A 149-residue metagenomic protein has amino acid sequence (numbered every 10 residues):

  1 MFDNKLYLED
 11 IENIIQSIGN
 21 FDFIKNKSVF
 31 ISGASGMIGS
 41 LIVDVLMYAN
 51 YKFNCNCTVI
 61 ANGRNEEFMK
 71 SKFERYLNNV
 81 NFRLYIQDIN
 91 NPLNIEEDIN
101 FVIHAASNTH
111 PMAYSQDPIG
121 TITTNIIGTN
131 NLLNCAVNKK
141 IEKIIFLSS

Functional and structural regions predicted by a protein language model:
M1-F101: N-terminal Rossmann/SDR dinucleotide-binding element
N26, S71, S115-Q116, T123 (+1 more regions): Phosphate-coordinating loops and pocket residues in cytosolic domains that bind phosphorylated ligands
S32, N62, V102-N108, I144-S149: SDR active-site strand-loop-helix element
Y85-T124: NAD(P)H-binding glycine-rich loop region in Rossmannoid oxidoreductase-like domains and their noncatalytic homologs
N130-S149: Conserved Rossmann-fold NAD(P)-dependent oxidoreductase catalytic core, especially the SDR/UDP-sugar
